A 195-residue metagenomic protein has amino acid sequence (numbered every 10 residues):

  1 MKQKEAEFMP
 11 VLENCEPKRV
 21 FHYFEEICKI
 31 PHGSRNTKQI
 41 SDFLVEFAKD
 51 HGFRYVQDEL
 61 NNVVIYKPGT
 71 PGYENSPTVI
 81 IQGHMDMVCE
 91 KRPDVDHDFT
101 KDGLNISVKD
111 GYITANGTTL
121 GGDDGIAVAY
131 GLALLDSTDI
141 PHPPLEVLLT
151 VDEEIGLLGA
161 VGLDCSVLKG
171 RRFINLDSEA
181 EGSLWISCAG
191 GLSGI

Functional and structural regions predicted by a protein language model:
K4-G111: Acidic/His- and Gly-rich active-site-bordering loop/insert found across diverse amide/peptide-bond hydrolases
I30, S34, T114-D123, S183-W185: Flexible, glycine/proline-enriched loop segments at strand-loop-helix junctions that form or flank small-ligand binding
L60-V64, E154-G156, E181: Short acidic loop-to-helix transition motifs that present clustered carboxylates
Y73-L149, E154-I155, A160-R171: Active-site metal-coordination/substrate-binding segment of hydrolases, especially metallo-dependent peptidases
L163-S187: A glycine-rich helix N-cap at a beta->alpha junction
